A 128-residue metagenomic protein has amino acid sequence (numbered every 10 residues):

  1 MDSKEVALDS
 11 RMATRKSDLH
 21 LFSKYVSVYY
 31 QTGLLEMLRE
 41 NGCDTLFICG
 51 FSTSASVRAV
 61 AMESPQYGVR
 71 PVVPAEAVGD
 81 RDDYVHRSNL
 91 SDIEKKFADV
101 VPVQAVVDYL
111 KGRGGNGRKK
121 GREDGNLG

Functional and structural regions predicted by a protein language model:
M1-G128: Active-site-adjacent betaalpha module
